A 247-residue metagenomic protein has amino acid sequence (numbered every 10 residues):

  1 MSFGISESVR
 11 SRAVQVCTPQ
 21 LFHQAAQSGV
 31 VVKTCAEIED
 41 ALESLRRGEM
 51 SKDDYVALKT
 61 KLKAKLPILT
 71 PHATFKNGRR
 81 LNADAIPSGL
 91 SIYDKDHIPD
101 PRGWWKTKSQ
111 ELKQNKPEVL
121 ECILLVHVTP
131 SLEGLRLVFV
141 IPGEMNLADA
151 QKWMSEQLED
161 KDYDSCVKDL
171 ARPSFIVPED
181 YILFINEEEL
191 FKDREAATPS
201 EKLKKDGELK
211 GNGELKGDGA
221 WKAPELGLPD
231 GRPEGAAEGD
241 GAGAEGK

Functional and structural regions predicted by a protein language model:
M1-E133, V140-A148, K152, K202 (+1 more regions): Signature for HUH/AEP ssDNA processing cores
F3-R10, N77-D100, I141-K247: DNA replication initiation modules
V128-L135, K168-P173: Short Gly/Ser/Thr- and Asp/Glu-enriched loop/turn motifs at secondary-structure junctions
G134-R136, F184-I185: Switch/connector loops and helix/strand junctions flanking conserved nucleotide-binding motifs in nucleotide-processing
